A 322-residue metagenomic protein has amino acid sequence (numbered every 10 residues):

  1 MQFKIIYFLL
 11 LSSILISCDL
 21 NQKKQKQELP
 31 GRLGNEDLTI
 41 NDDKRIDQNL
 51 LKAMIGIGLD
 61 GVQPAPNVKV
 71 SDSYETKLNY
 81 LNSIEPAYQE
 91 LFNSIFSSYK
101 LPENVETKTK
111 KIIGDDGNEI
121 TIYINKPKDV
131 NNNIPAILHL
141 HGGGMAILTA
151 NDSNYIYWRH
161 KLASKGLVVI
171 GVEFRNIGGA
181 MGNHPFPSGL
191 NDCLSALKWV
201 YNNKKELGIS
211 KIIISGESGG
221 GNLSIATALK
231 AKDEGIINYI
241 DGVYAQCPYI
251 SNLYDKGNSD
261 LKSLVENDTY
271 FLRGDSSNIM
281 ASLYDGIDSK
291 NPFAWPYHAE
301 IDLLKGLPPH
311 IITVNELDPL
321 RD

Functional and structural regions predicted by a protein language model:
Q2-L9: Sec-dependent signal peptide recognition, specifically the positively charged N-region followed immediately by
I14-S17: C-terminal motif of bacterial Sec signal peptides marking the signal peptidase cleavage site
D19-N21: Bacterial signal peptide processing site
Q25-P86, N93-D322: Alpha/beta-hydrolase superfamily serine-hydrolase fold, recognizing
